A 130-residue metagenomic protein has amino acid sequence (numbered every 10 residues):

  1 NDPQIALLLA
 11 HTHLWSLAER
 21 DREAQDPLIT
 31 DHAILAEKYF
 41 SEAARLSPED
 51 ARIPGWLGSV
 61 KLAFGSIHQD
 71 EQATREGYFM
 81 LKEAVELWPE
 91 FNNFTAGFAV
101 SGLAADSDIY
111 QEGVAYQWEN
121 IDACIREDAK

Functional and structural regions predicted by a protein language model:
N1, L9-E49, G55-K130: Short coil/linker segments at helix-helix boundaries
